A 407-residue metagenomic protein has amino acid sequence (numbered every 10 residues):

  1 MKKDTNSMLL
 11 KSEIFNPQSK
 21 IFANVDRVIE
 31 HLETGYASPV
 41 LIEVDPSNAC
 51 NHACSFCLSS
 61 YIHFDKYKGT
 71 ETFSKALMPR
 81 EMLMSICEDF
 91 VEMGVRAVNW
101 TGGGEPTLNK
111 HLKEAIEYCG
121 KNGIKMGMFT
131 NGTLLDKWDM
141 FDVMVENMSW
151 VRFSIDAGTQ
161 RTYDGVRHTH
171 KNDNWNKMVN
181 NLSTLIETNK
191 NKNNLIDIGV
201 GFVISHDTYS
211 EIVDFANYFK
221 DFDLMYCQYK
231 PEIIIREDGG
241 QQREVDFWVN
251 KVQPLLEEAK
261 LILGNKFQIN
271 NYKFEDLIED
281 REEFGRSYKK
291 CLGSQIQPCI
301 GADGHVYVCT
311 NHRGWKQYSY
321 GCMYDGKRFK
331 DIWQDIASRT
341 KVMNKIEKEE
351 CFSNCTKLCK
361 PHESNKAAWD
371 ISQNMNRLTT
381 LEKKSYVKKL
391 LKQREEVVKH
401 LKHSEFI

Functional and structural regions predicted by a protein language model:
M1-S12, N16, D45, G69-F73 (+6 more regions): Radical SAM enzyme [4Fe-4S]-AdoMet core and its adjacent flexible, acidic and glycine-rich loops/tails across
K2-S38, S60-H63, R286, H305-I407: Flexible mid-to-C-terminal extensions adjoining Fe-S/redox cofactors in radical SAM and related proteins
K2-W150, V166-T169, C227, I235-A259 (+2 more regions): Conserved alpha-helical substructure of the radical SAM core
E43, S47, N51, Y288 (+2 more regions): Residues immediately within or flanking Cys/His clusters that coordinate Zn2+ in small zinc-binding modules
I62-D65, I186, K220, A337: Residue-level detector of secondary-structure transition/capping positions
K66, N99, G199-V200, K341-V342: Short, hydrophobic secondary-structure boundary micro-motifs
